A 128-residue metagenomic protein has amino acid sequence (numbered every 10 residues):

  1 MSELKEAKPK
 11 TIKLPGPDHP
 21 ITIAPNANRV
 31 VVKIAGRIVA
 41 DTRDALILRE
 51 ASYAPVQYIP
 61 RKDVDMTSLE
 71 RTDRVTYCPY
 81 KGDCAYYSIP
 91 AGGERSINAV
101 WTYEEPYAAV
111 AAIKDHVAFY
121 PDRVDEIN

Functional and structural regions predicted by a protein language model:
M1-N128: Terminal leader/tail segments of proteins
